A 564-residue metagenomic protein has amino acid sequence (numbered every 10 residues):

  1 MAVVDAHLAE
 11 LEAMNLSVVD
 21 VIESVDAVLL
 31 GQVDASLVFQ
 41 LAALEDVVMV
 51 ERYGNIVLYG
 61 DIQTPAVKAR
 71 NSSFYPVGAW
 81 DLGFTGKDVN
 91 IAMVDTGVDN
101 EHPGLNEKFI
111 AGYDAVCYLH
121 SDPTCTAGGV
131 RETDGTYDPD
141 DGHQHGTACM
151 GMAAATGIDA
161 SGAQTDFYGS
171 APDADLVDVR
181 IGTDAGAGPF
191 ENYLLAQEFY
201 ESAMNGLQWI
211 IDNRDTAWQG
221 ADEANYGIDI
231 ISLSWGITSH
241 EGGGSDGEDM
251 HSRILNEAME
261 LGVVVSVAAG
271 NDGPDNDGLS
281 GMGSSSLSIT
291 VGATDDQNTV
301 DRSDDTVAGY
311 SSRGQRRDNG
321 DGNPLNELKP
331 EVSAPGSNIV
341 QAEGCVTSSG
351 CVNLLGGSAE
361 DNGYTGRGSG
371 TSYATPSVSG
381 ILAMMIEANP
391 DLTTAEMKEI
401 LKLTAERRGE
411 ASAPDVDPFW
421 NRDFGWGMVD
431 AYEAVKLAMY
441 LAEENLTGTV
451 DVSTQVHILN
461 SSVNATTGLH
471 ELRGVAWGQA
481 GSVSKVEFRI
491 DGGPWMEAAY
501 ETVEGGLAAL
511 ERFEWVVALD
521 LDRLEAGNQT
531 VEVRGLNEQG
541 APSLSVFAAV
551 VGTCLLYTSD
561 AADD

Functional and structural regions predicted by a protein language model:
V3-A6, S36, K87, T156 (+5 more regions): Substrate-binding/access-modulating region of protease and related hydrolase catalytic domains
D5-F74, G78-D81: Autoinhibitory propeptides
G78-E201, D222-I230, M259-E260, S284-S288 (+5 more regions): Subtilisin-like serine protease catalytic core
M150-A153, V179-T183, G278-G281, P335-F419: Hydrolase catalytic cores
D178, A221, I228-S232, A334 (+3 more regions): C-terminal subdomain of the subtilisin-like protease fold in secreted/lumenal serine endopeptidases
G505-A518: Aromatic sugar-binding surface patches on proteins that engage polysaccharides or sugar-phosphate polymers
Y557-A562: Conserved small/polar residues in nucleotide/adenosyl-binding loops
